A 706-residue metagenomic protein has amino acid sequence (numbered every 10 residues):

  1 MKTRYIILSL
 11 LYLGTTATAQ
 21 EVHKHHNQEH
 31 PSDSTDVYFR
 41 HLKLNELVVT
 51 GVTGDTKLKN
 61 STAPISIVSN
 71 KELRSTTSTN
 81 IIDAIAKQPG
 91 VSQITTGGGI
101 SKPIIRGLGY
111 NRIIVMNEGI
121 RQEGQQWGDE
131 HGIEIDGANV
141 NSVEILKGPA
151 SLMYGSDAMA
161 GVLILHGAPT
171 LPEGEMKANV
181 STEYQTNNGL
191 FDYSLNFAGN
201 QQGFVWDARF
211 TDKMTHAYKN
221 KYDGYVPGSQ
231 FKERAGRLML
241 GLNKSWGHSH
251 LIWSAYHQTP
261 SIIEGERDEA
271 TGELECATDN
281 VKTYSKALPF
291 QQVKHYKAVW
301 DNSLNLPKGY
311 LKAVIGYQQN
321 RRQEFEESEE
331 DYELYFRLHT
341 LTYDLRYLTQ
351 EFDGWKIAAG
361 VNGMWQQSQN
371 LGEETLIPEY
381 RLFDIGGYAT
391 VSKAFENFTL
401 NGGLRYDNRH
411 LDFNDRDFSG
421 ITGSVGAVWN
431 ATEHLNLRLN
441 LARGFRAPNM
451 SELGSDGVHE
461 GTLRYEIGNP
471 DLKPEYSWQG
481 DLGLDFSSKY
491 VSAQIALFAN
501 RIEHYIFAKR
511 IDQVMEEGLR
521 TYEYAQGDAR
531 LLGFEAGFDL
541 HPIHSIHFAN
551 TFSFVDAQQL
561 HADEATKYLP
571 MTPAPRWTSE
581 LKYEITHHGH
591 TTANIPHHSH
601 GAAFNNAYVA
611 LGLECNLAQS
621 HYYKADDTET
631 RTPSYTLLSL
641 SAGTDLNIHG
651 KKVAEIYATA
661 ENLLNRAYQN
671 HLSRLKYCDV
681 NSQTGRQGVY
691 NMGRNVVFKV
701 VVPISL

Functional and structural regions predicted by a protein language model:
M1-H25, S34, L44, L706: Bacterial Sec-dependent N-terminal signal peptides
P31-V37: Extracellular beta-sheet/turn segments enriched in Thr/Pro/Gly and aliphatic residues
R40-L44, G51-V68, E72-T76, T95-P103 (+7 more regions): Outer-membrane beta-barrel proteins, especially TonB-dependent receptors
I85: Active-site-adjacent helical/loop segments in soluble small-molecule enzymes
G90-I94: A short linear hydrophobic-aromatic micro-motif
A660-N662: Gly/Thr-rich phosphate-binding loop signature of adenosyl cofactor/nucleotide-binding cores
